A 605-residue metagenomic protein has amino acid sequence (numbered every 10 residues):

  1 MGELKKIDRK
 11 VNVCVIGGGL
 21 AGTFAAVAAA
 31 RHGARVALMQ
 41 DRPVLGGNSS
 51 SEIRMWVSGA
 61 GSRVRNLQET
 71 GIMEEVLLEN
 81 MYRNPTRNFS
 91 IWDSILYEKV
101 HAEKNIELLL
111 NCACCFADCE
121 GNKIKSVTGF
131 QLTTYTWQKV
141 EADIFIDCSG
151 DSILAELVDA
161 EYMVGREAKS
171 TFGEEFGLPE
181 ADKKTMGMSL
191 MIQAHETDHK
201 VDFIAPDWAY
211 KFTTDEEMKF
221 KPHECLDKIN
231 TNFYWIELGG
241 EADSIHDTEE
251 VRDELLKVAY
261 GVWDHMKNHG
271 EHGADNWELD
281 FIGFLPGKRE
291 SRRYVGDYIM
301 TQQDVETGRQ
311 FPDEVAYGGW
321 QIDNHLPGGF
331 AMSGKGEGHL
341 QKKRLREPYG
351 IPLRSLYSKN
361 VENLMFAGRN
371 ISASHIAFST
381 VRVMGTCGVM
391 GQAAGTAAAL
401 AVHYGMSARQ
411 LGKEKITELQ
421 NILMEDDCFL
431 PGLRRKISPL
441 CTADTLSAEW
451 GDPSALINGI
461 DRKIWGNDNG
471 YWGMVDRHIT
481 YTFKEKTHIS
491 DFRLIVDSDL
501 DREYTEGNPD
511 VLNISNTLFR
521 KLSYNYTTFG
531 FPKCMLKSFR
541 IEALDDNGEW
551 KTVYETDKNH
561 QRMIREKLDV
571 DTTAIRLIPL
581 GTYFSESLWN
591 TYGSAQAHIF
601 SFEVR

Functional and structural regions predicted by a protein language model:
G2, K10, A28-R35, Q40-K123 (+6 more regions): Conserved N-terminal/central alpha/beta ligand/cofactor-binding core
I7-G19: Beta1/beta-strand and adjacent pyrophosphate-binding region of the FAD-binding site in flavoprotein oxidoreductases
D8, Y135-K139, W550: Short, mixed charged/polar active-site loops that provide acid/base catalysis or chelate metal/phosphate cofactors
G22: N-terminal Rossmann-fold NAD(P) dinucleotide-binding loop
N48, N111, K123-S126, T133-T442: Flavin (FAD/FMN)-binding glycine-rich loop and adjacent Rossmann-like elements that form
I437-I460: Predominantly extracellular/luminal regions of secreted and cell-surface proteins, especially disulfide-bonded
R462-R605: Aromatic, loop-rich ligand-recognition surfaces of beta-strand-rich domains
